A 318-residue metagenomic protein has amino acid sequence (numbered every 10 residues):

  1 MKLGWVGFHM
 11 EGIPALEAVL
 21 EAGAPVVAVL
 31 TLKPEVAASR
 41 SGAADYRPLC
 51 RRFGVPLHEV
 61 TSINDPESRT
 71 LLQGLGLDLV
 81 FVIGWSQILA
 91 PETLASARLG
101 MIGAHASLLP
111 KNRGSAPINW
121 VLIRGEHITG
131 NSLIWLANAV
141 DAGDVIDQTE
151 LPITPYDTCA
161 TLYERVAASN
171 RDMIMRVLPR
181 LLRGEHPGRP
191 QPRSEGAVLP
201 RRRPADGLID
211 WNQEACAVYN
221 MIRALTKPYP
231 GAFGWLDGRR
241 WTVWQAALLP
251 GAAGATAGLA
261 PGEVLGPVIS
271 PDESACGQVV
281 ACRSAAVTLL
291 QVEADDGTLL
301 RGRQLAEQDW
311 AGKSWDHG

Functional and structural regions predicted by a protein language model:
M1-F233, R239, S274, A281-G318: One-carbon transfer enzymes
W244-G251, Q291-G297: A short, sequence-level motif marking secondary-structure junctions
P250-L290: Low-complexity, glycine/alanine/valine/leucine- and proline-rich hydrophobic stretches
